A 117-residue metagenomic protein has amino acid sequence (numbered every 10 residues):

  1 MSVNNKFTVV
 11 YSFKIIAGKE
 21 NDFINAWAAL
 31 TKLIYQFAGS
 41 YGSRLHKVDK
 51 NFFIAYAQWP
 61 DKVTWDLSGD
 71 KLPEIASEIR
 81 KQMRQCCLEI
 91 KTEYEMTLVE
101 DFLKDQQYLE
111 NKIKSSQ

Functional and structural regions predicted by a protein language model:
M1-N4, N21, K47, I113-S116: Short, low-complexity N-terminal intrinsically disordered segments enriched in polar/charged residues
S2, A17-G18, Q36-F37: Short acidic-aromatic low-complexity motifs
F7-K14, R44-P73, Y108, K112-I113: Short, well-ordered beta-strand segments in beta-rich or mixed alpha/beta enzyme and ligand-binding folds
K14-N25: Short, surface-exposed ligand-recognition loops at beta-strand->loop->(often short) alpha-helix junctions that present
I16-G18, K62, V99-D101: Generic structural motif
N25-L33: Short amphipathic alpha-helix segments
K32-Y41, Q58-E95: An amphipathic, aromatic/His-enriched active-site/gating alpha helix that lines ligand/cofactor pockets
E95-Q117: Acidic/histidine-enriched, glycine/proline-rich intrinsically disordered or flexible terminal extensions
